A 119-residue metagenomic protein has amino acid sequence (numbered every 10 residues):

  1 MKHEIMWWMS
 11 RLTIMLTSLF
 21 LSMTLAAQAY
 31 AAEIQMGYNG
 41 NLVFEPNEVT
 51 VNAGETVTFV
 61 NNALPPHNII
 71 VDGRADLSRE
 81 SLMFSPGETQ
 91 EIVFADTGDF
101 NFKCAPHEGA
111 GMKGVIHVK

Functional and structural regions predicted by a protein language model:
K2-S10, L16-K119: Extracytoplasmic copper-binding redox domains, predominantly the cupredoxin/blue-copper superfamily
